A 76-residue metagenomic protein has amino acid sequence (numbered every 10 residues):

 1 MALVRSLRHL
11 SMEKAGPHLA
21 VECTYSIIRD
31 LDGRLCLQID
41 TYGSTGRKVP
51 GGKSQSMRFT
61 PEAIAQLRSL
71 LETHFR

Functional and structural regions predicted by a protein language model:
M1-R76: Positively charged, low-complexity terminal tracts and the immediately adjacent first secondary-structure elements
